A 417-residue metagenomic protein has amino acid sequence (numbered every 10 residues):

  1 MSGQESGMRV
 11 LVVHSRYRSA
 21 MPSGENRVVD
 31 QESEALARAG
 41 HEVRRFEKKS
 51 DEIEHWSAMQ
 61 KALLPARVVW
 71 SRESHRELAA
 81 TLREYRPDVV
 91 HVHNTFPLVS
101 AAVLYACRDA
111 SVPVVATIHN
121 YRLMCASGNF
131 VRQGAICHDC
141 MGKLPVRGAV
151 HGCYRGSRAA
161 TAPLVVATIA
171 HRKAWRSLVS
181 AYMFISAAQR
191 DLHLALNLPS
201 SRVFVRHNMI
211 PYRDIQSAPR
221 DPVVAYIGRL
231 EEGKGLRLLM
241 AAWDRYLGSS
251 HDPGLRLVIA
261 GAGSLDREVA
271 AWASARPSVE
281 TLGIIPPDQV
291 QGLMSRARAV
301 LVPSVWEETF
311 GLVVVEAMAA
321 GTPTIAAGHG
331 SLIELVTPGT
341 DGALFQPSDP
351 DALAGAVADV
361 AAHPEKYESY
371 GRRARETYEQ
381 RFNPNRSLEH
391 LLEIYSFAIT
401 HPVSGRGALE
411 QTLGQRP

Functional and structural regions predicted by a protein language model:
D109, H138-Y182, D191: Membrane-proximal helix-turn-helix segments that form the acceptor-binding/catalytic region of lipid-linked
M183, N208, Q216-D244, V258: Conserved donor-binding/catalytic core segment of Leloir-type glycosyltransferases
A188, M209: Carbohydrate-associated surface elements
R267-D288, G292: Nucleotide-activated donor-binding/catalytic signature segment of Leloir-type glycosyltransferases, i.e., the conserved
S295-T309, T322: Acidic donor-binding loop of glycosyltransferase active sites
V305, T322, A326-I333, P347-S348: Short glycine-rich donor-binding/catalytic loop of glycosyltransferases that coordinates the nucleotide-sugar
P338-G339, A343-P350, D359-P364: Conserved acidic donor-binding segment of nucleotide-sugar-dependent glycosyltransferases
A352, D359, K366-R381, S387-E393 (+1 more regions): A short, well-ordered alpha-helix in the C-terminal region of glycosyltransferases
